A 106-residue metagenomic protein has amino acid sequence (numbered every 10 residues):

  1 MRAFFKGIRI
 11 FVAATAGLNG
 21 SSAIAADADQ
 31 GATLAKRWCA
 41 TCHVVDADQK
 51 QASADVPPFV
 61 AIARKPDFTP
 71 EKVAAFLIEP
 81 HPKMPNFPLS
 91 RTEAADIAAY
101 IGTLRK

Functional and structural regions predicted by a protein language model:
M1-F11: Bacterial N-terminal signal peptides that target proteins for export
A16-L34: Electrostatic cytochrome c docking/interface patches
D29-T33, T41, Q51: N-terminal secretory signal peptides
K36-V45, I97: The canonical Cys-X-X-Cys-His
A47-A74: Gly/Gly-Pro-rich "capping" loops immediately C-terminal to redox-active cysteine motifs in periplasmic/lumenal
P70-I78, A95-A98: An amphipathic alpha-helix signature
P88-K106: C-terminal capping alpha-helices of c-type cytochrome domains
